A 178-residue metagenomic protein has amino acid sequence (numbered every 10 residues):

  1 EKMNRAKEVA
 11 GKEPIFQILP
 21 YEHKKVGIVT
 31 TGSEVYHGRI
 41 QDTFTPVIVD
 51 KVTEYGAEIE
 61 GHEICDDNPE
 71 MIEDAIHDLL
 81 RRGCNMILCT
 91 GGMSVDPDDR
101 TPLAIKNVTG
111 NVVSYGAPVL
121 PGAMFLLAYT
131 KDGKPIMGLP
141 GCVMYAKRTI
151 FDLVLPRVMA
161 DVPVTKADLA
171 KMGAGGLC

Functional and structural regions predicted by a protein language model:
E1-E60: Short, glycine/charged-enriched hinge/interface segments at domain edges or termini
S33, T43, A57-C178: Short glycine/threonine-rich loop/turn motifs
